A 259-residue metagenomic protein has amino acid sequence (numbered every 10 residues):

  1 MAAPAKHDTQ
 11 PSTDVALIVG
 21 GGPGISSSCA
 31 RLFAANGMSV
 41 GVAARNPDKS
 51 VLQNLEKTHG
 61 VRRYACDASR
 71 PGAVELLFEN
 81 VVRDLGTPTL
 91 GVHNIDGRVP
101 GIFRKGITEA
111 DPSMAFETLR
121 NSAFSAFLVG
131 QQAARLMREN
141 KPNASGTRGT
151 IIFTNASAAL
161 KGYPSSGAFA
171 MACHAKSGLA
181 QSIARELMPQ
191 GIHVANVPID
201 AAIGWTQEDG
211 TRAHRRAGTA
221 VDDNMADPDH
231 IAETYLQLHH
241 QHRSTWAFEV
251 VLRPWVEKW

Functional and structural regions predicted by a protein language model:
G22-P23: Conserved glycine-rich cofactor-binding loop
N36-L52: Conserved glycine-rich Rossmann-like NAD(P)H-binding loop of the short-chain dehydrogenase/reductase
K57-G72: Rossmann-fold cofactor-recognition segment
E75, N94-F116: Conserved mid-core segment of classical short-chain dehydrogenase/reductases
R83, N121-S145: Amphipathic alpha-helical dimer-interface segment in Rossmann-like NAD(P)H-dependent oxidoreductases
G97-V99, P142-A175, A180-Q181, R185-M188 (+1 more regions): Catalytic loop of short-chain dehydrogenase/reductase
T108-L128, I152, K176: Catalytic Tyr-X3-Lys loop
P189-G204, R212-W259: C-terminal helical subdomain
